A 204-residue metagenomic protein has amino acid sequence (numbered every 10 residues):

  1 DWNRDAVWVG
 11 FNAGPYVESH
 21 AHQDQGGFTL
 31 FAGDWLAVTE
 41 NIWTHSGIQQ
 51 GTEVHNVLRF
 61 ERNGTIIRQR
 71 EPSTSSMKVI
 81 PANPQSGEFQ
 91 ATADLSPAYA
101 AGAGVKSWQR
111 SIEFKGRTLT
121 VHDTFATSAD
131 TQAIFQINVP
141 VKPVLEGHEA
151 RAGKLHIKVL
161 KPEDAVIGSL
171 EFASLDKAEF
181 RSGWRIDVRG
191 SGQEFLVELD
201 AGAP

Functional and structural regions predicted by a protein language model:
D1-A37, G183, D187-G190: Carbohydrate-active enzyme catalytic cores, enriched for enzymes that act on polyanionic acidic polysaccharides
I42-P204: CBM-like, beta-strand-rich accessory domains located in the C-terminal region of large, secreted polysaccharide-active
